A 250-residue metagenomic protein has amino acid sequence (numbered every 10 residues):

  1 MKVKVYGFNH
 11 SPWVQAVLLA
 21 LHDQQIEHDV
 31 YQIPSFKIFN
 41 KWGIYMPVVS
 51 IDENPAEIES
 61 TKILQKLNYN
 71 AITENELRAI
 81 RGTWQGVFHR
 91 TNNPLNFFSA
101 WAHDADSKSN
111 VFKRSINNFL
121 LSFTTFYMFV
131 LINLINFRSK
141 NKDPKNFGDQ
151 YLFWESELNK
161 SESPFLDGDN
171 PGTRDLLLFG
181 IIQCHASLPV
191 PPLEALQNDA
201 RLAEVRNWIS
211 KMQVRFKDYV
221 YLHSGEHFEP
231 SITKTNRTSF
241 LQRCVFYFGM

Functional and structural regions predicted by a protein language model:
M1-L121, C244-M250: GST-like domain detector, emphasizing the conserved glutathione-binding G-site in the N-terminal thioredoxin-like
Q32-S35, P171, L222-E229: Acidic carboxylate-rich catalytic motifs and surrounding loops in phosphoryl-/glycosyl-chemistry enzymes
T61-L64, N68, Q85, Y151-E155 (+1 more regions): Non-transmembrane alpha-helical segments in soluble domains of secreted/periplasmic/extracellular proteins
V87, T91-L95, S161, M212-Y219 (+1 more regions): Short secondary-structure junctions and interdomain/linker hinges
H89-E204: GST-like fold's C-terminal all-alpha helical module
Q183-M250: Long, positively charged, glycine-interspersed low-complexity recognition regions
